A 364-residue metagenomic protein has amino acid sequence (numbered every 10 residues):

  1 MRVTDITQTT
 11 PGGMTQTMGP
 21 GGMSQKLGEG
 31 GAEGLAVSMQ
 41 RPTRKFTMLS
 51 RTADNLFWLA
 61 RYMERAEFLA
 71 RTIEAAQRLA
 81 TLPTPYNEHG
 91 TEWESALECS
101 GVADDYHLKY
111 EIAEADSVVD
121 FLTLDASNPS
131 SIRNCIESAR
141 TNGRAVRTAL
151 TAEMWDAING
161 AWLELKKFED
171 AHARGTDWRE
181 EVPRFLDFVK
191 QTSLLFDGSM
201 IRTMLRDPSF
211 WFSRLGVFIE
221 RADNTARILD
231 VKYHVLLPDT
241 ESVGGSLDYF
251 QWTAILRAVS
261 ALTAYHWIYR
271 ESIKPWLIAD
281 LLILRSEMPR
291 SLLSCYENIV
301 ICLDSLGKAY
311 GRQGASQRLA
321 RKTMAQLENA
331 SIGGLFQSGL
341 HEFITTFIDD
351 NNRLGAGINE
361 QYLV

Functional and structural regions predicted by a protein language model:
M1, V37, M48: ATP-dependent carboxylate activation and anion-phosphoryl transfer catalytic cores that bind Mg-ATP to form
Q8-P11, Q16, Q25: Intrinsically disordered, low-complexity repeat/linker tracts enriched for polar/charged residues
G30: Short strand-loop-helix active-site module centered on a catalytic nucleophile
Q40-V364: Alpha-helical transmembrane segments and their helix-helix packing motifs
